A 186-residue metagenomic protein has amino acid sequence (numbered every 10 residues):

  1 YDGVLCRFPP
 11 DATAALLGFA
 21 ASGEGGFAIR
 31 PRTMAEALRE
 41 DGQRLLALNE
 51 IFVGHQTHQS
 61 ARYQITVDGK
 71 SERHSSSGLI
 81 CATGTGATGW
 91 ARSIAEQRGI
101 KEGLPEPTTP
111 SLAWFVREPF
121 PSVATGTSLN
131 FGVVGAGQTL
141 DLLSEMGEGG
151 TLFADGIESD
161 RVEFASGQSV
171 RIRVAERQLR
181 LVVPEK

Functional and structural regions predicted by a protein language model:
Y1-L79, T88-K186: Catalytic phosphate-donor-binding core of small-molecule kinases
G84-T85: Glycine-/small-residue-rich beta->alpha transition segments that form the dinucleotide
